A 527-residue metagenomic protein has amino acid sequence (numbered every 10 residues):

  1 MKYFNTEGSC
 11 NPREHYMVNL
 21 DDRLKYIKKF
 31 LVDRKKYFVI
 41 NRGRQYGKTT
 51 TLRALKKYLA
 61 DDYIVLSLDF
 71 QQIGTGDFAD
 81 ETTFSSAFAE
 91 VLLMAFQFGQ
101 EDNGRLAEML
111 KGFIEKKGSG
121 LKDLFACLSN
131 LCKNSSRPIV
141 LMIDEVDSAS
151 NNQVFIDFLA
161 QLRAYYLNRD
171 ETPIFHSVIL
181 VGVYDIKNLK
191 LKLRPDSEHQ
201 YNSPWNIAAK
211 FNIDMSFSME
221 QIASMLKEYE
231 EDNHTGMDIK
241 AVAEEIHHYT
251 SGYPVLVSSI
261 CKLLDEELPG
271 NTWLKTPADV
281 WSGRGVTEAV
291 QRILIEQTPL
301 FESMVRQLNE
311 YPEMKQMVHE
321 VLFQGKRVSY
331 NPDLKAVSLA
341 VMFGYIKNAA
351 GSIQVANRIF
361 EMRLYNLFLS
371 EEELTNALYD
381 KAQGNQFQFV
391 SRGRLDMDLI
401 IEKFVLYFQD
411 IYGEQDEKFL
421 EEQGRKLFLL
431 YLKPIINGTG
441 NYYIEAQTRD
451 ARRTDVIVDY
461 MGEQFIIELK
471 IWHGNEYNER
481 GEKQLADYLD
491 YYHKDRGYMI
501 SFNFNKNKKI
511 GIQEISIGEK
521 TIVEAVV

Functional and structural regions predicted by a protein language model:
M1-R44, K48-Y58, A126, N130 (+1 more regions): Walker A/P-loop-proximal flanking segment of P-loop NTPase domains
G8-N11, S150-A241, E245-Y249, L263 (+2 more regions): The catalytic "switch" region of P-loop NTPases
V39, A60-A79, L141: Conserved catalytic segments around the Walker B and adjacent sensor/switch elements of P-loop NTPase domains
V65-L66, F78-G104: Conserved NTP-binding/hydrolysis module of P-loop NTPases
M94-I143, D147-V154, R163, L167-F175: Mid-core helix/loop region of P-loop NTP-binding domains shared across ATPases and GTPases
E220-F343, A349-A350, A377-F387: Winged-helix-like regulatory helical subdomains adjacent to P-loop NTPase cores
Y431-G462: Active-site metal-binding core of divalent-cation-utilizing nuclease and nuclease-like domains
N478-E482, L489-I517: Nucleic-acid nuclease catalytic cores
